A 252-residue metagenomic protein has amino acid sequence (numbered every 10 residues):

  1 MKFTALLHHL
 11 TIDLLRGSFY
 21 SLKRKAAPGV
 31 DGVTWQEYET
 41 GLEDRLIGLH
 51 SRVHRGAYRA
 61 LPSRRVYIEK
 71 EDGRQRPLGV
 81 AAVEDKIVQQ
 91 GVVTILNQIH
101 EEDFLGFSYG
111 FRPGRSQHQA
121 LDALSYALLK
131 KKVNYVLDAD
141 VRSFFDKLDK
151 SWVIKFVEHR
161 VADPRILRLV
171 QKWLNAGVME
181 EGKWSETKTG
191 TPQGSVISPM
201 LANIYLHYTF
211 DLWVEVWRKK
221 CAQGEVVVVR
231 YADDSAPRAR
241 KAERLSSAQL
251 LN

Functional and structural regions predicted by a protein language model:
M1-R55: Surface-exposed loop/turn segments and immediately adjacent short secondary-structure elements within folded domains
K2, L14, S18, R45 (+4 more regions): Residue-level detector of well-ordered alpha-helical segments, enriched for hydrophobic/aromatic packing positions
H9-A27, S63-Y67, V93-I99, G177: Short, compositionally biased low-complexity segments
R45-G48, R52-V66, E71, D103-R115 (+1 more regions): Conserved polymerase palm-domain catalytic core
Q75, Q89-Q90, Q193: Glutamine-centric residue-chemistry signal
P77-L78, A82: Conserved phosphate-binding loops in nucleotide/dinucleotide-binding enzymes
E84, V88-V93, Y135: Duplex nucleic acid-engaging cores and interfaces of nucleic-acid transaction enzymes
Q90, T94-Y109: Electropositive, glycine- and tryptophan-enriched low-complexity nucleic-acid-binding patches
